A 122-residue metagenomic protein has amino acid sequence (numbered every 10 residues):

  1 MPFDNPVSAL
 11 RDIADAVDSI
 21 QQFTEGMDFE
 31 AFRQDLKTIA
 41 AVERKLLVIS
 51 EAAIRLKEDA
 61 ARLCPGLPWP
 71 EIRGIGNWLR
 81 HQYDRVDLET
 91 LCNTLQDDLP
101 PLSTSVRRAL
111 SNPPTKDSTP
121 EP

Functional and structural regions predicted by a protein language model:
M1-P122: Solvent-exposed interaction patches of small proteins and small membrane subunits
